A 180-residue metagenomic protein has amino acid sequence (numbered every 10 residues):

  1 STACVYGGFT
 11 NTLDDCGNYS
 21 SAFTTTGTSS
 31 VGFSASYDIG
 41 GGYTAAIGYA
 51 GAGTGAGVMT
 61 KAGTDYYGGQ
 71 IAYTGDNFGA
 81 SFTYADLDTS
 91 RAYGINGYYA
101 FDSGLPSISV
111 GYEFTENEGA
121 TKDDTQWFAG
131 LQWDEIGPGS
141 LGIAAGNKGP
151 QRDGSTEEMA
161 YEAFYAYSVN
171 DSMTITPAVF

Functional and structural regions predicted by a protein language model:
S1-Q70, R152-D153: Surface-exposed coil loops of outer-membrane beta-barrel proteins
S1-T2, Y167-D171: Extracellular hydrophilic low-complexity repeat tracts enriched in serine/threonine
D14, I39, G75, F101 (+1 more regions): Acidic surface patches and DE-rich sequence motifs
A35-Y37, Y49, Y73, Y99 (+2 more regions): Hydrophobic side chains in beta-strands
A62-A163, Y167: Detector for outer-membrane/organellar transmembrane beta-barrel domains, recognizing the amphipathic beta-strand
S172-F180: TerminUS-proximal long segments
